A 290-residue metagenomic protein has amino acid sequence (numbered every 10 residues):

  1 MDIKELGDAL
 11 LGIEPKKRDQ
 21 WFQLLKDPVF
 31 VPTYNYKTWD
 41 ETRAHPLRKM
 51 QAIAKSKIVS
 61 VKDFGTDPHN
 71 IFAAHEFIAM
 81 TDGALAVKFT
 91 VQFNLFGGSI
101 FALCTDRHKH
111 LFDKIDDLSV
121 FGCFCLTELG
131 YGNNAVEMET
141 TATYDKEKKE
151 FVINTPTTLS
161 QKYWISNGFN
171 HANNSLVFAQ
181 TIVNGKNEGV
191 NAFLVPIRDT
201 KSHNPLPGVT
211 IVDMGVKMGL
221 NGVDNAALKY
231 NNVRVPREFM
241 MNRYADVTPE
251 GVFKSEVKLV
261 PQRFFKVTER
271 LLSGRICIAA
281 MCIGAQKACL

Functional and structural regions predicted by a protein language model:
M1-C123, G132-N133, Y144-V152: Amphipathic, small/basic residue-rich leader segments at the start of a protein or domain
T105, F193, Q286: Residue-level signal for inorganic ion chemistry
S119-L126, G208-V212: Short Pro/Gly-enriched beta-strand edge/turn motifs at strand-loop
E139-T143: Hydrophobic/aromatic beta-strand elements that line small-molecule binding cavities or substrate pockets in beta-rich
K146-T210: A short core secondary-structure module
I165-N167, H203, A227-G274: A glycine-rich, basic-preceded beta-loop-alpha segment at the flavin cofactor/substrate interface of flavin-utilizing
P205-N232: Flexible, small-/acidic-enriched active-site or ligand-binding loops
E269-L290: Extended amphipathic alpha-helical segments enriched in small hydrophobics
